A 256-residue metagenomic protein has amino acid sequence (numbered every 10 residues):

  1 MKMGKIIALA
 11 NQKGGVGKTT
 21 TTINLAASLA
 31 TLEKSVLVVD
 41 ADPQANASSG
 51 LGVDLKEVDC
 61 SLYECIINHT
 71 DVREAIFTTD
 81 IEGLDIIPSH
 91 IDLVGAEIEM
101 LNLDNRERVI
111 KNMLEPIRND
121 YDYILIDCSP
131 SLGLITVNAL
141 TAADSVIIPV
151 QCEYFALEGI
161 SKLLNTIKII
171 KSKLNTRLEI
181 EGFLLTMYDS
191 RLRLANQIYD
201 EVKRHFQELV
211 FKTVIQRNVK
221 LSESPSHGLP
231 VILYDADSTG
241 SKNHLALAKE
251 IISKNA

Functional and structural regions predicted by a protein language model:
M1-A256: P-loop NTP-binding core
